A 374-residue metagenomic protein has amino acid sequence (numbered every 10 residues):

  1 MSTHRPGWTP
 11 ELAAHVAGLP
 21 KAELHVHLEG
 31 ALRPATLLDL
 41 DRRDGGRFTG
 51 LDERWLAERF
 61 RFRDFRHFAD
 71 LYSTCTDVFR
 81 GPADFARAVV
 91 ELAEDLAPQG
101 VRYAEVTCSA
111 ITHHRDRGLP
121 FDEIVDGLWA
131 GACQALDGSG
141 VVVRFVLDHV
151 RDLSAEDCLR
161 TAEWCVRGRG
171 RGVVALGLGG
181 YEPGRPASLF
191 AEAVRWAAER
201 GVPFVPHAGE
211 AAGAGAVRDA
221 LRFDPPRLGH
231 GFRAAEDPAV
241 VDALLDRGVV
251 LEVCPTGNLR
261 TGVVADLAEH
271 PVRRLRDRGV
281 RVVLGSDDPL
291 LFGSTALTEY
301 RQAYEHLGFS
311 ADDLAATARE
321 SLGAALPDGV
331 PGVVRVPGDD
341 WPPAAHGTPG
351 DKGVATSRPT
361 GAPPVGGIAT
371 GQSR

Functional and structural regions predicted by a protein language model:
M1-V202, A211-A216, R222-R227, F232-V250 (+3 more regions): Metal-cofactor-binding active-site regions of metalloenzymes
F204-P206: Conserved hydrophobic beta-strand within the GNAT/NAT acetyltransferase core sheet that lines the active-site cleft
P349, T360-P363: Compositionally biased, low-complexity intrinsically disordered regions
